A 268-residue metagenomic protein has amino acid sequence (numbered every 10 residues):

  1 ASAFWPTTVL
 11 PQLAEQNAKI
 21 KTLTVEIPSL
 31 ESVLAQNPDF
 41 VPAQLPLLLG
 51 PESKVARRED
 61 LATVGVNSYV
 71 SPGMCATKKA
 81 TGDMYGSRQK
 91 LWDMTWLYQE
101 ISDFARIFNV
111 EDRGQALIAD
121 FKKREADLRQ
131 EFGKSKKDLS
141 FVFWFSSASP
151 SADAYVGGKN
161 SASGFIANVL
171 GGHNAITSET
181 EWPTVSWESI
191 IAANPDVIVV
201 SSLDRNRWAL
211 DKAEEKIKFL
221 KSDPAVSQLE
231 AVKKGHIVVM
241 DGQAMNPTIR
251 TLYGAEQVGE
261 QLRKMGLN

Functional and structural regions predicted by a protein language model:
A1-P51: A short, structured surface patch at a secondary-structure boundary
F4-T8, F40-V41, P46-P51, M74-K78 (+4 more regions): Solvent-exposed loop/turn segments at secondary-structure junctions within structured extracellular/periplasmic domains
W5-Q12, N17-I20, Y155-W182: Alpha-helical, coiled-coil/dimerization segments enriched in small aliphatic residues
I20, Q44-L48, D83-L91, S102-L117 (+2 more regions): Second-shell loop/turn segments in exported
L30, L34, K54-L61, M94 (+9 more regions): Extracytoplasmic/secreted envelope proteins and their assembly/folding machinery, especially bacterial periplasmic
R57-D103: Flexible loop/hinge segments that line or gate small-molecule binding clefts
R88-E100, V199-N268: Structured C-terminal subdomain patch of bacterial secreted/periplasmic proteins
D112-L170: Basic- and aromatic-lined ligand-binding clefts that recognize polyanionic substrates
